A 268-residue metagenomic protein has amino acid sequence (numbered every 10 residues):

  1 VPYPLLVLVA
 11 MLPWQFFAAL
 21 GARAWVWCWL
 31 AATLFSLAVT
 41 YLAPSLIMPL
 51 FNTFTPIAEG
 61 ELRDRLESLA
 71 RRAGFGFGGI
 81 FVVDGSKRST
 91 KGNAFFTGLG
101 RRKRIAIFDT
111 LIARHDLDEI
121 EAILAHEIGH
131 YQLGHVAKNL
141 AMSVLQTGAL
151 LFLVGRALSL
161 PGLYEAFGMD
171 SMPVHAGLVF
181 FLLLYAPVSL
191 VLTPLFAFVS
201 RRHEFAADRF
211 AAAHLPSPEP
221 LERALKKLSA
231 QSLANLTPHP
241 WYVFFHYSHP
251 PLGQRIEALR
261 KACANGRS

Functional and structural regions predicted by a protein language model:
V1-P173, A186-S268: Polar-ligand-bearing catalytic/cofactor-coordination segments of membrane-embedded or membrane-tethered inner-membrane
F180-L184: Alpha-helical transmembrane segments
